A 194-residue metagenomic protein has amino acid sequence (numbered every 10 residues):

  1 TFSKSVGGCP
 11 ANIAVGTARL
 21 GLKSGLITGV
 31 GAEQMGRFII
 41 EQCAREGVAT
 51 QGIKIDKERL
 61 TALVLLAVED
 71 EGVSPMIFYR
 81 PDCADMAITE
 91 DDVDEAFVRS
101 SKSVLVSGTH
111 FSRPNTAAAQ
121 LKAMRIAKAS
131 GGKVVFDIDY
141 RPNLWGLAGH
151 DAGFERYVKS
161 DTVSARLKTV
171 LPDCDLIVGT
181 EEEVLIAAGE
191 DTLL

Functional and structural regions predicted by a protein language model:
F2-V73, P81-M86: Substrate-binding N-lobe of the ribokinase-like
Q42-A44, T50, D70-L194: Ribokinase/PfkB-type carbohydrate-kinase core domain
